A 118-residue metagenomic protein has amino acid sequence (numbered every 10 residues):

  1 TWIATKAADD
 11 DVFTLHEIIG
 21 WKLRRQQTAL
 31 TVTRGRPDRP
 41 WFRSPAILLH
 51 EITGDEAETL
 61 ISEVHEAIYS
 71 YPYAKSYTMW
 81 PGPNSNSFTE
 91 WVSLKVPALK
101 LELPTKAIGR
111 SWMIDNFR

Functional and structural regions predicted by a protein language model:
T1-I52: Glycine-rich catalytic cores of cysteine/serine-nucleophile enzymes that process amide/ester linkages in cell-envelope
A4-A8, A29, A46, A57 (+4 more regions): A sequence-composition feature that detects small, non-aromatic residues
L15, L23, L30, L48-I52 (+5 more regions): Generic detector of leucine side chains in alpha-helical contexts
Q27-T33, V64, I114-R118: Surface-exposed beta-strand edges and their flanking turn/coil or helix-capping segments
P37-F42, I61, A67, E102: Homeobox/homeodomain signature
S44-G54, Y71-W80: Second-shell loop/turn segments in exported
I52-Y69: A structural motif
E66-R118: Activation targets extended, charge/polar-rich intrinsically disordered C-terminal tails
